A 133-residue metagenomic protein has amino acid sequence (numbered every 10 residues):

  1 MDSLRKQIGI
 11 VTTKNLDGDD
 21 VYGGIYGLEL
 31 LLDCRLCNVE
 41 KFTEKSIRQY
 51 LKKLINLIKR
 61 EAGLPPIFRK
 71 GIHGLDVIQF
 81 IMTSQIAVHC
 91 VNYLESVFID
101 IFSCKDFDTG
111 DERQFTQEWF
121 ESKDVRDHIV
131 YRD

Functional and structural regions predicted by a protein language model:
M1-D133: Polybasic/polar functional segments that serve as interface/processing modules
